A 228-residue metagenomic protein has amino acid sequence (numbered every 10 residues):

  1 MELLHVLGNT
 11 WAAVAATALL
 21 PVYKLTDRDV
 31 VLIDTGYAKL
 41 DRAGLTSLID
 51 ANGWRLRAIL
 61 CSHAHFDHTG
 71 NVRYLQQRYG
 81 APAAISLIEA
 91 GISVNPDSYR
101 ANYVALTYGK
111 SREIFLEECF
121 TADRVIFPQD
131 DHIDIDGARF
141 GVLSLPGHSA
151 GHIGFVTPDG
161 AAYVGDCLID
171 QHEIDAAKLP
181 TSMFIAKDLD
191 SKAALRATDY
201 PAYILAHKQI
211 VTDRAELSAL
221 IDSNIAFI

Functional and structural regions predicted by a protein language model:
M1-N52, G154-G165: Conserved beta-strand hairpin/beta-sheet module of binuclear metal-dependent hydrolase folds, prominently
E2-G8, K110-F115, I135-A138: Short Pro/Gly-enriched beta-strand edge/turn motifs at strand-loop
A12-A13, D123-R124, S144-P146: Short Gly/Pro-enriched turn/cap motifs at secondary-structure boundaries
V31, L60, A83, A161-V164 (+1 more regions): Residue-level marker for buried hydrophobic side chains located in beta-strands that build the well-ordered beta-sheet
V31-D34, A58-C61, V142-S144: Short catalytic-loop micro-motif centered on adjacent basic/acidic residues
Y37, R42-A43, S47-H132: Active-site HxH/HxHxD metal-binding segment of metal-dependent hydrolases
Y37-A38, R139-P146, A150-L217, N224: Metallo-beta-lactamase
I135, D222-I228: Charged, glycine-enriched surface loops/patches that mediate electrostatic binding to polyanionic ligands
